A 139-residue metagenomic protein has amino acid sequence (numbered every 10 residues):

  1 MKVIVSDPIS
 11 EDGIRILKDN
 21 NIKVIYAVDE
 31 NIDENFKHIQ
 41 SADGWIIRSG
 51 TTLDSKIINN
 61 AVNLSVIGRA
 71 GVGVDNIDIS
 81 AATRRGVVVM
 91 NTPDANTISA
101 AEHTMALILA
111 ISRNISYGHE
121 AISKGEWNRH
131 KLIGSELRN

Functional and structural regions predicted by a protein language model:
M1-M90: An N-terminal-biased, well-structured beta-alpha scaffold segment characteristic of Rossmann-like dinucleotide-binding
R85, P93-N139: Phosphate-binding beta-alpha-beta segment of Rossmann-like dinucleotide-binding domains, i.e., the NAD(P)
